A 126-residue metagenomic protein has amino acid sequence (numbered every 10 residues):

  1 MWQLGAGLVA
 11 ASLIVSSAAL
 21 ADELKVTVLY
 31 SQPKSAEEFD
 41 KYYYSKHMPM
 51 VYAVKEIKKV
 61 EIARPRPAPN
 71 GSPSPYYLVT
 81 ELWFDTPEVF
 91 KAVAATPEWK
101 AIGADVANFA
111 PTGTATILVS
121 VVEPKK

Functional and structural regions predicted by a protein language model:
M1-G7: Bacterial N-terminal signal peptides that target proteins for export
G7-V9, A19: Cleavable N-terminal signal peptides
V9-S12, V54: Hydrophobic transmembrane signal anchors and adjacent membrane-proximal interface regions, especially in viral
I14-S16: N-terminal signal peptide c-region/cleavage motif recognized by signal peptidases
A18-K126: Macromolecular interaction modules
